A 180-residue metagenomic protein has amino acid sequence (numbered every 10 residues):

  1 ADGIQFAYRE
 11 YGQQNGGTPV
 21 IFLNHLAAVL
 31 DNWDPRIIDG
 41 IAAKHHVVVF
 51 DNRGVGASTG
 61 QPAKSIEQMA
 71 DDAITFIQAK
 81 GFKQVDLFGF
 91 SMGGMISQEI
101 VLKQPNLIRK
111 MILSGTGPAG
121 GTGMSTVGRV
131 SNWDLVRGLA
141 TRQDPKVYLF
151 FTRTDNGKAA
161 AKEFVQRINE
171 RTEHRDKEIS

Functional and structural regions predicted by a protein language model:
I4-T59: Conserved HGGG/HGGXW glycine-rich cap/lid loop of the alpha/beta-hydrolase fold
P19, H46, K83-D86, L107-K110: Structural signature of beta-strand start/N-cap positions in the alpha/beta core of ABC transporter nucleotide-binding
N32, R36, Q68, D72-T75 (+2 more regions): Alpha-helical elements of Rossmann-like donor-binding domains used by nucleotide-donor carbohydrate transfer enzymes
P35, D39, A43, T75 (+1 more regions): Short, well-ordered alpha-helices that flank and scaffold nucleotide-derived cofactor binding pockets
V48-F88: Active-site loop/oxyanion-hole signature of alpha/beta-hydrolase fold enzymes
G89, G93, S97: Gly/Ala-rich beta-loop-alpha elbow adjacent to hydrolase catalytic centers
Q98, L102, R109-T141: Flexible "cap/lid" loop of the alpha/beta hydrolase fold
R142-I179: Conserved alpha/beta-hydrolase catalytic His-Asp/Glu region
